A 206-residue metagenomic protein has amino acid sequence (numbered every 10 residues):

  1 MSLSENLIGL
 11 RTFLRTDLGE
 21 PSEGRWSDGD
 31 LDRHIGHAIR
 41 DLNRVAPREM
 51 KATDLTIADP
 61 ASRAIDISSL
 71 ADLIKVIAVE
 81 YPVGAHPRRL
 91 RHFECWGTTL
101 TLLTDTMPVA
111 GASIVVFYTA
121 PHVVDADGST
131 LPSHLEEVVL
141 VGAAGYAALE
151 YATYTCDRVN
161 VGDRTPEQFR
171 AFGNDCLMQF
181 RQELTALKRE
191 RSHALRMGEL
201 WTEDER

Functional and structural regions predicted by a protein language model:
M1-R206: Glycine-enriched, solvent-exposed interface loops adjoining structured elements
